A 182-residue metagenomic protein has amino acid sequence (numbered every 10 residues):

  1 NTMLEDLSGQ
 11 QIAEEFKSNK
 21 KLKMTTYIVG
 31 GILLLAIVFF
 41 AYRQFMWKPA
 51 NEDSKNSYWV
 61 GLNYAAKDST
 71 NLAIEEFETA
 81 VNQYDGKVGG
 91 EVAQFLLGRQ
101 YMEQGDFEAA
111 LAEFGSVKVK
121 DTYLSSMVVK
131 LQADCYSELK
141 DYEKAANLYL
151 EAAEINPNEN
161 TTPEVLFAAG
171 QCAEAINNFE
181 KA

Functional and structural regions predicted by a protein language model:
N1-L34, D53: N-terminal positive-inside, membrane-proximal cytosolic segments immediately preceding the first
K48-P49, V81-G90, S116-S126, A153-T162 (+1 more regions): Short solvent-exposed coil/turn linkers within tandem alpha-helical repeat scaffolds
T70-N71, F107, Y142, F179: TPR-repeat structural position
